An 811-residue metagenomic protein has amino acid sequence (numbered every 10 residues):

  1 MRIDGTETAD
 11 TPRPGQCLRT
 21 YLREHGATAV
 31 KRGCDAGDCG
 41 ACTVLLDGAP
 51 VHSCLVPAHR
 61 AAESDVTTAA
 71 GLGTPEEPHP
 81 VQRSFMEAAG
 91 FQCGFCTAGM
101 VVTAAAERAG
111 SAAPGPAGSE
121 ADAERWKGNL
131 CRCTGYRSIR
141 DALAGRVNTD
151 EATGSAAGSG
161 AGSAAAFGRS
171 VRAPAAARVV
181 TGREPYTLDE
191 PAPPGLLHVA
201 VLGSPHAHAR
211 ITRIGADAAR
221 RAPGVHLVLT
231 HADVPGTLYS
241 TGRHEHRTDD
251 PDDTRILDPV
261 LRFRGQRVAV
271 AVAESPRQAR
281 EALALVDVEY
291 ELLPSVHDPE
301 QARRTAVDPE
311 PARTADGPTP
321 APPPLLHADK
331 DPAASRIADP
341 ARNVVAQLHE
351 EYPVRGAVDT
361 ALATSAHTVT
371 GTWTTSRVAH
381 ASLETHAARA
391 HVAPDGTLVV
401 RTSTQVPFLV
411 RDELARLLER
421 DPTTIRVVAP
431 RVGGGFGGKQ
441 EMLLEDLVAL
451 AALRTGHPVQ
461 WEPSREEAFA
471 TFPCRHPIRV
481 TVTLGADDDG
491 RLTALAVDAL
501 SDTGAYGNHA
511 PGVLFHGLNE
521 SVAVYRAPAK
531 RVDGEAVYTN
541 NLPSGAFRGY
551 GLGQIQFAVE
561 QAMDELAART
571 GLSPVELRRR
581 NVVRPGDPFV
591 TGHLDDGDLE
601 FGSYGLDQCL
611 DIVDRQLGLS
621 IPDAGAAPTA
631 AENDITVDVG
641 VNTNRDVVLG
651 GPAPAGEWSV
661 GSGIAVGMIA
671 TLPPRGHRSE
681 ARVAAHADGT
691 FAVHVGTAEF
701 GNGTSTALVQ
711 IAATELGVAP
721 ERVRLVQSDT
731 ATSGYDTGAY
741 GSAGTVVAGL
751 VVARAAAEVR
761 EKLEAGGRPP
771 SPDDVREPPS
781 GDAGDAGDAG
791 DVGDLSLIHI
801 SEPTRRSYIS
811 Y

Functional and structural regions predicted by a protein language model:
M1-S155, A166, T181: Signature of N-terminal electron-transfer/Fe-S-associated modules in redox systems
T6, R125-T187, L610-G650, G661 (+5 more regions): Intrinsic disorder at enzyme termini
A89, R178-T181, R243-P251, N343-A388 (+2 more regions): Glycine-rich loop/linker segments at domain edges
M100, V201-A232, V268-E289, A387-T455 (+9 more regions): Alpha-helical support elements that line or immediately flank enzyme active sites and cofactor-binding pockets
N129-R132, L229-Q266, A306-A328, L409 (+9 more regions): Short, surface-exposed loop/turn segments at secondary-structure boundaries that line and modulate
V147-P332, R336-D339, S810: Flexible, low-hydrophobicity surface segments
R313, G317-L418, R584-T690, S771-V775: Helix-loop-helix junctions that connect adjacent transmembrane helices in secondary transporters/permeases, recognized
L795-R806, Y811: Residue-level detector of conserved catalytic or cofactor/ligand-binding positions in enzyme active sites
